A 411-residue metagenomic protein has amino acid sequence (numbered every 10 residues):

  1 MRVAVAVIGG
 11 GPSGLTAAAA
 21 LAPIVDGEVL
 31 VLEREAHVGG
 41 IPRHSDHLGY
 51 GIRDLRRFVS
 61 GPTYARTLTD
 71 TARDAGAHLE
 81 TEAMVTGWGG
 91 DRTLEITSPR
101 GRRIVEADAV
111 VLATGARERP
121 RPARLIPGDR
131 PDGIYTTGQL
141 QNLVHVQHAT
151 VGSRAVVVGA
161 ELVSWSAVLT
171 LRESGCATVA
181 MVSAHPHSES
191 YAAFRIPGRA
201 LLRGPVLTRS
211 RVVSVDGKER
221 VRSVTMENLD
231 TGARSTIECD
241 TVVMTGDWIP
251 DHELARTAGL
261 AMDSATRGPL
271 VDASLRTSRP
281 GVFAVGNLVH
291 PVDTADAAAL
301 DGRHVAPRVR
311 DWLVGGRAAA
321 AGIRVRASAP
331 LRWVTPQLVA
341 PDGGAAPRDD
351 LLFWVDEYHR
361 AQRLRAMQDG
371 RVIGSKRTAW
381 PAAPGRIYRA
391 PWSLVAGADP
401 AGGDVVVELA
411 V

Functional and structural regions predicted by a protein language model:
M1-I8, R66-R154, E227-G232, V243 (+2 more regions): FAD-binding core/adjacent interface of flavoenzyme oxidoreductases
V3-T67, T71, G152-R195, S264: Beta1-alpha1 glycine-rich phosphate/pyrophosphate-binding loop at the start of Rossmann-like nucleotide-binding domains
A72-I96, R172-R256, P347-A379: A Rossmann-like FAD-binding core segment of flavoenzymes
R102-R103, A109-V206, R211-R220, D230 (+2 more regions): Predominantly flavin-linked oxidoreductase catalytic cores and closely associated redox partners
I134-V144, T241-V292: FAD-site-proximal beta/loop scaffold in flavoenzymes
V285-P330, V334: A conserved FAD-binding loop/helix module that cradles the flavin
R317-H359: Surface beta-strand/loop "capping" patches
L351, L364-A366, P391-V411: Short, aromatic- and glycine-rich surface loops/edge beta-strands on solvent-exposed regions
